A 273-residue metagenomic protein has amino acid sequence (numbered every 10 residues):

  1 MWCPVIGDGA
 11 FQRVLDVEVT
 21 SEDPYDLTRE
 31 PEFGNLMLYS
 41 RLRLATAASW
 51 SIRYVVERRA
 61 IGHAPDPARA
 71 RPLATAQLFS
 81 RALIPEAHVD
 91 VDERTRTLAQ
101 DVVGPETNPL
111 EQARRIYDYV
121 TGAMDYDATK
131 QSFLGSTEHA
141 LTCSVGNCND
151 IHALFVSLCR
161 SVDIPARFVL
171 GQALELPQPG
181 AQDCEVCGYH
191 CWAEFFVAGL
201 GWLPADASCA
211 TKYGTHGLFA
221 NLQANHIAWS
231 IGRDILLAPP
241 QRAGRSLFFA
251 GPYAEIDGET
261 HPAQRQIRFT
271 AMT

Functional and structural regions predicted by a protein language model:
M1, I116, A193: Terminal peptide-recognition signature
M1-G62: Intrinsically disordered, low-complexity N-terminal segments that are enriched in acidic
V5-G7, Y54-V56, R69, L170-Q172 (+1 more regions): A mature extracytoplasmic/lumenal domain signature
E30-F33, T46-T142: Acidic low-complexity segments
E106, L141-C148, Q182-D183: Short, surface-exposed loop/turn motifs that are enriched in glycine and acidic residues and include a nearby proline
P109-I116, S144-C159: Active-site nucleophilic cysteine motif
D150-L247: Hydrophobic/aromatic-rich core segments of domains that either
A228-T273: C-terminal accessory extensions/subdomains outside the catalytic/core fold
